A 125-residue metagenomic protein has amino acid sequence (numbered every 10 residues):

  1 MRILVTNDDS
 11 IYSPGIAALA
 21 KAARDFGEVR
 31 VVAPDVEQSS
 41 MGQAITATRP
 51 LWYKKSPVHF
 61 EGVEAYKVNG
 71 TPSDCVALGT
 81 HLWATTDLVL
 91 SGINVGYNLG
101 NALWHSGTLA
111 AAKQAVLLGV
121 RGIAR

Functional and structural regions predicted by a protein language model:
M1-D9: Nucleotide-activated donor-dependent transferases that construct or modify glycoconjugates
I3, P14-T85: A cross-family phosphate/adenosyl-ligand binding-site feature
T6, V32-P34, S91-N94, A124-R125: Short beta-strand segments
D9, E37, T71-P72, N94-Y97: Short glycine-rich anion-binding loops that position phosphate/pyrophosphate groups of nucleotides and phosphorylated
Y97-S106: Glycine/threonine-rich flexible loop motifs
V116-R125: Glycine-rich phosphate/pyrophosphate-binding loops and their adjacent beta-strand/loop elements at enzyme active sites
